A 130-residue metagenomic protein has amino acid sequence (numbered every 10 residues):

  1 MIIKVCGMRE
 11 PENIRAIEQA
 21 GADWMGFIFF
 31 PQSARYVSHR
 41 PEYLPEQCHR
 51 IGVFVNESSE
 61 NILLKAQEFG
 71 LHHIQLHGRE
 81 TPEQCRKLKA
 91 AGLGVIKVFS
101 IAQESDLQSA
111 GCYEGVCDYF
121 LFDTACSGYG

Functional and structural regions predicted by a protein language model:
M1-G130: Conserved N-terminal beta1-alpha1 strand-loop-helix module at the mouth
